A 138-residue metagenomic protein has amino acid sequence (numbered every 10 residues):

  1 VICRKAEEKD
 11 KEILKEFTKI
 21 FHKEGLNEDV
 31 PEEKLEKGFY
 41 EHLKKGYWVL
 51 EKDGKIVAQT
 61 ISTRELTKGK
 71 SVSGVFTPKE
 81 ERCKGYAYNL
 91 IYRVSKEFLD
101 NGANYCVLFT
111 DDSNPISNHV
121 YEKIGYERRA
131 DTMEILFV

Functional and structural regions predicted by a protein language model:
V1-E28: Short amphipathic alpha-helix that is part of the acyltransferase structural core
K5, I56, R128-R129: Residue-level detector of beta-propeller blades
A6, V75-T77, T110: Hydrophobic adenine-recognition pocket in adenosine-nucleotide-binding enzymes
H22, L26-D53, V57-F76: A conserved beta-strand-loop-helix scaffold within acyl/acetyltransferase catalytic domains
S73-T77, C83-D100, H119-K123: Conserved acetyl-CoA-binding loop-helix of GNAT-fold acetyltransferases
F98-T110: Conserved GNAT acetyl-CoA-binding A-motif
L108-N118, E134-V138: Conserved beta-strand-loop-alpha-helix junction that forms the acyl-donor binding cleft
E122-D131: Conserved acetyl-CoA-binding loop of GNAT-fold acetyltransferases
